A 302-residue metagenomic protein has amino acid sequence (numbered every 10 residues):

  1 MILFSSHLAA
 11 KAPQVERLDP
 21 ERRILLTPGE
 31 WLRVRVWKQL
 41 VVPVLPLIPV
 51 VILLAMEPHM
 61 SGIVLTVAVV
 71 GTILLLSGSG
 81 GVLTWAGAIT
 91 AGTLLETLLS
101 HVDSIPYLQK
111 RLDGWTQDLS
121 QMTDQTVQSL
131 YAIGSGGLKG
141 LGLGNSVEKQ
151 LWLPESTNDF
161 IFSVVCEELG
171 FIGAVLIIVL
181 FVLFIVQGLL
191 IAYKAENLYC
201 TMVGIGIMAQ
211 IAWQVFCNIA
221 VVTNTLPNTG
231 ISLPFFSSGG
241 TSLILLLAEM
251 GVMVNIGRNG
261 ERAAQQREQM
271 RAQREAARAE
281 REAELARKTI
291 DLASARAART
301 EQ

Functional and structural regions predicted by a protein language model:
I2, S6, L54, E96 (+1 more regions): Alpha-helical transmembrane segments of multi-pass membrane proteins
F4-P13, G71-G80, V182-A192, M253-G260: Structural signal for the C-terminal ends of transmembrane alpha-helices and the immediately following loop
E16-R35, Q266-E275, R287, D291: Membrane-interfacial, low-structure loops and terminal tails that flank and connect transmembrane helices in multi-pass
R22-Q39, L189-I207: Membrane-interface helix-loop-helix junctions at transmembrane boundaries of multi-pass membrane enzymes, predominantly
W31-L32, V36-S100: Hydrophobic alpha-helical segments of polytopic membrane proteins
L83-I177, E196-V203: Hydrophobic, glycine- and aromatic-enriched re-entrant/interface helices and adjoining loop segments
A192-G230, F236: Loop-to-helix entry and N-terminal half of a specific, functionally important transmembrane alpha helix in multi-pass
C217-Q302: A juxtamembrane structural motif centered on a specific transmembrane helix
